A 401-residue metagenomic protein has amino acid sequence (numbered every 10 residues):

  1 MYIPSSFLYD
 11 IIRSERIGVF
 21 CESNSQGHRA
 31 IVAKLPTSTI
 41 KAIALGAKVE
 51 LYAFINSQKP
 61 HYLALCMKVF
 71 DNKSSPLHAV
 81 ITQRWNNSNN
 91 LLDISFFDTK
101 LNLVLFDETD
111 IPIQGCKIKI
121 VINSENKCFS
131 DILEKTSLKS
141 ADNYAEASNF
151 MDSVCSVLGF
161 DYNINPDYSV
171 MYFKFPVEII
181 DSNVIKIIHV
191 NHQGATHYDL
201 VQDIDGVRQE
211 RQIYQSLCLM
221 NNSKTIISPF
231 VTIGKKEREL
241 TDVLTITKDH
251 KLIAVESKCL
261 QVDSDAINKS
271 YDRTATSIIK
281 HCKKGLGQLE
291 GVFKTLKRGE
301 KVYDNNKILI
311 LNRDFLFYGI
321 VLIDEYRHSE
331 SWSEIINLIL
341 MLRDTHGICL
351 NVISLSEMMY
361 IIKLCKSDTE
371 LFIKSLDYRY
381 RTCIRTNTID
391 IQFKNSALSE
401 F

Functional and structural regions predicted by a protein language model:
M1-L240, I246-F401: Intrinsically disordered, low-complexity Ser/Thr/Pro/Gly-rich regulatory segments
